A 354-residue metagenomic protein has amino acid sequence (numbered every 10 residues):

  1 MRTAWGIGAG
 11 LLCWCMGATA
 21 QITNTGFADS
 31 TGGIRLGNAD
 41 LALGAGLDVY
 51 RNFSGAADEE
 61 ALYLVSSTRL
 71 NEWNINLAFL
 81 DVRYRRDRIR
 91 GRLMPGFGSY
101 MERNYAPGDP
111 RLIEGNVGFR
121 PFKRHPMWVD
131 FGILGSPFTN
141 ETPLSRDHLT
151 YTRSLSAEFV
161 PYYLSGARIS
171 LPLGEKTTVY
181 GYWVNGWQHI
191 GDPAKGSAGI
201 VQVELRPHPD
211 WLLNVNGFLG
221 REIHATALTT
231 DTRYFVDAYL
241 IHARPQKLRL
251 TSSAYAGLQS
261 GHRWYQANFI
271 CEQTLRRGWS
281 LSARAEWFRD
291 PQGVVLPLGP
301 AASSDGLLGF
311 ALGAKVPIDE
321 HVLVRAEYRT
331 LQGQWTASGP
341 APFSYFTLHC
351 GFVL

Functional and structural regions predicted by a protein language model:
M1-T25: Cleavable N-terminal export/targeting peptides
T19-A39: Sec-dependent signal peptide cleavage junction
G32-S54, V65-G186, K195-S197, E204-L212 (+3 more regions): Outer membrane beta-barrel
Y50-A56, G96-R103, L134-N140, Y151-R153 (+7 more regions): Sequence/structural signature of outer-membrane beta-barrel proteins
S67-E72, Y105-L112, S156-F159, I190-G196 (+4 more regions): Replace "Gram-negative outer membrane beta-barrel proteins" with "bacterial and organellar outer membrane beta-barrel
G174-V179, K195, V201-S304: Detector for outer-membrane/organellar transmembrane beta-barrel domains, recognizing the amphipathic beta-strand
A311-R329, W335: C-terminal closing repeat unit and adjoining cap/tail of repeat-based domains
V316-L323, A341-L354: Outer-membrane beta-barrel "beta-signal"
